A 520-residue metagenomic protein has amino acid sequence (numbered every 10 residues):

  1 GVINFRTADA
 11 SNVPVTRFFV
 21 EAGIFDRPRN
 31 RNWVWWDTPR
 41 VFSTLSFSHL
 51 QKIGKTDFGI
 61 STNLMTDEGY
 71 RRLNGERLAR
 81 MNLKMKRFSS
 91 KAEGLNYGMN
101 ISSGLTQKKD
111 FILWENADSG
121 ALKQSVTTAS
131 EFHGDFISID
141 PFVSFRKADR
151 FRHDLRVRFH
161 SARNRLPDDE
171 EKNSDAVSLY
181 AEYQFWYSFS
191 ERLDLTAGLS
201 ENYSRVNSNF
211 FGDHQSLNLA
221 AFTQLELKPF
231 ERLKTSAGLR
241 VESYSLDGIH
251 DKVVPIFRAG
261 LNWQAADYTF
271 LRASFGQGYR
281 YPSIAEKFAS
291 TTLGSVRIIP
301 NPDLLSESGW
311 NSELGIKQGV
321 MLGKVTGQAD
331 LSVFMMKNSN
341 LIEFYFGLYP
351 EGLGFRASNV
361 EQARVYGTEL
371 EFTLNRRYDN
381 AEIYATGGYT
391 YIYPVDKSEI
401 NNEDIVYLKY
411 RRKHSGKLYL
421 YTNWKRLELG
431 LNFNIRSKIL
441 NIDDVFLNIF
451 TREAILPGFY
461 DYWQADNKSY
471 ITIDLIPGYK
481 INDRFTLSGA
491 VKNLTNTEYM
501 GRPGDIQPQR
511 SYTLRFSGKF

Functional and structural regions predicted by a protein language model:
G1-P28: N-terminal periplasmic accessory domains that precede and gate Gram-negative outer-membrane beta-barrel machines
A22-D26, I53-K55, L64-E68, I101-Q107 (+16 more regions): Transmembrane beta-strands of outer-membrane beta-barrel pores
K55-G59, K91-Y97, D149-H153, E191-L195 (+6 more regions): Repeated loop/turn-to-beta-strand initiation elements of outer-membrane beta-barrel proteins
D67-H153, F159-V177: Flexible loop and strand-edge segments within Gram-negative outer membrane beta-barrel domains
V143, S190-T196, S204, S208-K337 (+3 more regions): Structural signature of Gram-negative outer-membrane beta-barrels, strongest in the C-terminal barrel of TonB-dependent
D154-N164, Q264, R272, L305-Y366 (+2 more regions): Membrane-embedded beta-barrel scaffold of Gram-negative outer-membrane proteins
Y279-R280, K337-N340, I435-Y460, Q464-F520: C-terminal beta-signal and adjacent terminal beta-strands/loops of Gram-negative outer-membrane beta-barrel proteins
T326, D330-K337, R356-V445, D483: Gram-negative outer-membrane beta-barrel transporters
